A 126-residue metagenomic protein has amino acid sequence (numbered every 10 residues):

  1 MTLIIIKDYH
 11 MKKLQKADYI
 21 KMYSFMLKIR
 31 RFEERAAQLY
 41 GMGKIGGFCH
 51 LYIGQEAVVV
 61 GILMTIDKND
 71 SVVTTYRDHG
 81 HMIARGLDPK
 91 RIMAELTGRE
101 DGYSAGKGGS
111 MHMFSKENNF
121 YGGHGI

Functional and structural regions predicted by a protein language model:
L3-G46, K68: Cofactor-/ligand-binding subdomain signature composed of acidic, glycine-rich, tryptophan-containing flexible loops
E34-Q38, M42-I126: Cofactor-binding active-site loop characterized by glycine-rich and histidine/acidic residues
